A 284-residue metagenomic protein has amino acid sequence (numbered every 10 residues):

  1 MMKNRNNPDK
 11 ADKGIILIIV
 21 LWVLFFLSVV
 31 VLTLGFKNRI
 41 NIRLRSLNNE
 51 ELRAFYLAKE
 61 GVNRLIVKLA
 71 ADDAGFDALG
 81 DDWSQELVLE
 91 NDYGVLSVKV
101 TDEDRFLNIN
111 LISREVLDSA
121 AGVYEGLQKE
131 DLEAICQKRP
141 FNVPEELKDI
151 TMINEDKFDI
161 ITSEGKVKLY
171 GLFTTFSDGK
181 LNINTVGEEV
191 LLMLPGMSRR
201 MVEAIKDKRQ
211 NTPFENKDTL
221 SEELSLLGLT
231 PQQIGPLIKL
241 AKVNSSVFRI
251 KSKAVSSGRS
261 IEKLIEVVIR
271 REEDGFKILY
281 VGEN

Functional and structural regions predicted by a protein language model:
M2-N6, K13-F25, V29-N284: Compositionally biased linear targeting/interaction segments
